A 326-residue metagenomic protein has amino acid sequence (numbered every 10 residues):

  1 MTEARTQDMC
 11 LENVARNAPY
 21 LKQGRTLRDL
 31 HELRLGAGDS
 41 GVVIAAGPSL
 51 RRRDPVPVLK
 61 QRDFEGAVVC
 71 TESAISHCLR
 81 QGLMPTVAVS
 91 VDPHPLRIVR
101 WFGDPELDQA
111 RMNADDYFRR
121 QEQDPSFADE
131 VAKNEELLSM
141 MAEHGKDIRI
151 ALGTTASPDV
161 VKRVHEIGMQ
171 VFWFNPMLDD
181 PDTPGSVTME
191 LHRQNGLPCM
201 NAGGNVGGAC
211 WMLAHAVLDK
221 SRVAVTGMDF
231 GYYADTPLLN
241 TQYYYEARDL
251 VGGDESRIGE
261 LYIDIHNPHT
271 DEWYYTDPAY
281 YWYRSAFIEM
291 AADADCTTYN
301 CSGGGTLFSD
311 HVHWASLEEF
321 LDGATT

Functional and structural regions predicted by a protein language model:
M1-T326: Metal-ion/cofactor- or nucleotide/acyl-coenzyme-handling active-site neighborhoods
